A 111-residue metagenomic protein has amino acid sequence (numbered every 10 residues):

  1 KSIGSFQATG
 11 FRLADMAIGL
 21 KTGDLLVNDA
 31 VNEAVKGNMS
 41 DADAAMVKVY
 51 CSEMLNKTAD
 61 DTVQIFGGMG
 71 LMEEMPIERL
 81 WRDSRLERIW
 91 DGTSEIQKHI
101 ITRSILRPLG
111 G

Functional and structural regions predicted by a protein language model:
K1-G111: Alpha-helical interface subdomain recognition
